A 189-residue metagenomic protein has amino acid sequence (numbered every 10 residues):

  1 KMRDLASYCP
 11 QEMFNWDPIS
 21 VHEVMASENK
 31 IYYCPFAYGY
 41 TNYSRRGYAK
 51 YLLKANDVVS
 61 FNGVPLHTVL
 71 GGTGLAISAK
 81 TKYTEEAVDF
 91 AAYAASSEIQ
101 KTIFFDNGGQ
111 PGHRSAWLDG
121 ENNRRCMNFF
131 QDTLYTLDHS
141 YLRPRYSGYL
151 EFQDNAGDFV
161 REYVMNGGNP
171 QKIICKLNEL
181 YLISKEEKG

Functional and structural regions predicted by a protein language model:
K1-M2, Y83-A87, I99, F152 (+2 more regions): Stable alpha-helical elements in mature extracytoplasmic
D4-K82: Extracytoplasmic/periplasmic substrate-binding proteins
A6-P10, E98, Y181, K185: Sec/Tat-exported extracytoplasmic proteins
S7-N15, T102, G167-N169, K188-G189: Surface-exposed helix-capping loop/turn segments at secondary-structure junctions
D17-S20, T73-G109: Bilobed periplasmic-binding protein/Venus flytrap-like ligand-binding cleft at the lobe interface of extracytoplasmic
F105-D158, E162: Long, aromatic- and glycine/proline-rich binding clefts that accommodate carbohydrate-like moieties
E162-K176: Short, charged, surface-exposed loops that flank catalytic or proteolytic processing sites
Q171-K172, L180-G189: Conserved N-terminal structural module of periplasmic/extracytoplasmic solute-binding proteins
